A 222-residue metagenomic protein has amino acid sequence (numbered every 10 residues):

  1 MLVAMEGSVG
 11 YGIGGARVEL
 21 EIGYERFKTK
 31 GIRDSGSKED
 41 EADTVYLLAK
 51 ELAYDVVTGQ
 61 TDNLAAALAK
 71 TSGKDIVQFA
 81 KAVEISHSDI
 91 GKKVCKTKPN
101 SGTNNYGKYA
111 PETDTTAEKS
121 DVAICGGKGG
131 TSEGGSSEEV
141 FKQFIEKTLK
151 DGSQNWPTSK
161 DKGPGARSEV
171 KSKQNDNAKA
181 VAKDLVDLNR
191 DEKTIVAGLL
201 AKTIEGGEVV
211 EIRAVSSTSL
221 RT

Functional and structural regions predicted by a protein language model:
M1-T222: Long non-transmembrane domains of secretory-pathway and surface proteins
